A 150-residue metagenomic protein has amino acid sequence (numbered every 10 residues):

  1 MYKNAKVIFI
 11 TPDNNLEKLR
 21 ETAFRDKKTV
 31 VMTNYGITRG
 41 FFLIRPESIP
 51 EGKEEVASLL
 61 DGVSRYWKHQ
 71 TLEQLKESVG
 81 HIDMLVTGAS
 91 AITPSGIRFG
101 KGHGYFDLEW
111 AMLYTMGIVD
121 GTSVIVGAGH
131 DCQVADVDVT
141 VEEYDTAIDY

Functional and structural regions predicted by a protein language model:
M1-I10, E17-L19: N-terminal targeting/leader regions
M1-K6, D26-T29, I37-Y150: Surface-exposed, charge/polar-rich loops and edge strands
I10, M32-T33: General beta-strand structural signal in soluble alpha/beta enzymes
T11-P12, K101: Small/polar loops that bind or transfer phosphate-bearing groups
P12-L16, C132-Q133: Short beta->alpha connector loops
L16-E17, F106: Alpha-helix N-cap/helix-start and coil->helix boundary motif
K18, T33-Y35: N-terminal functional module of multi-domain proteins
K18-A23, T140: A short acidic, amphipathic alpha-helical/loop segment
